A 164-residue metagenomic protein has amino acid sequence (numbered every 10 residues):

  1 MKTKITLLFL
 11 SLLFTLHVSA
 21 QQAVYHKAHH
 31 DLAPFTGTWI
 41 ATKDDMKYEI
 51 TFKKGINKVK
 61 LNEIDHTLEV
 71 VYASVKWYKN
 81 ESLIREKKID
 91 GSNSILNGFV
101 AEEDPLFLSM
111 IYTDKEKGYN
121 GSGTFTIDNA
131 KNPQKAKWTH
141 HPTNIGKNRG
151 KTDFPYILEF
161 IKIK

Functional and structural regions predicted by a protein language model:
M1-A23: Bacterial Sec-dependent N-terminal signal peptides
T6, K115-Y119, N144: Functionally engaged cysteine thiol sites
A23-I40: N-terminal helix-cap/turn-to-beta initiation motif at the start of protein domains
Y25, M46-A130, T152-I163: Central antiparallel beta-sheet cores of small beta-barrel/beta-sandwich binding domains
L32-P34, K43-D45, H66: Short, surface-exposed loop/turn motifs at beta-strand boundaries within globular domains
N132-Q134: Beta-strand initiation motifs
T143-T152: Short, exposed beta-strand-loop hairpins at the edges of beta-sheets in extracellular/periplasmic proteins
